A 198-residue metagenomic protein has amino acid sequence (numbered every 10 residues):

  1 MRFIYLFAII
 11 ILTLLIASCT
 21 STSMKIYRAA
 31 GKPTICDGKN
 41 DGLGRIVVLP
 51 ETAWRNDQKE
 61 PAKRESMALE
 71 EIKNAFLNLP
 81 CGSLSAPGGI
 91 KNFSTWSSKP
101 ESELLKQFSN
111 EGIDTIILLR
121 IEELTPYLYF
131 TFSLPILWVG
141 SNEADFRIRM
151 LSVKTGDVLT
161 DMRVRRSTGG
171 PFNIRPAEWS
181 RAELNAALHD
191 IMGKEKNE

Functional and structural regions predicted by a protein language model:
M1-I4: Positively charged n-region of N-terminal signal peptides that target proteins for export
F7-A17: Bacterial N-terminal signal peptides
A17-I90, R163, G193-E198: A structural "domain/chain start" motif
A53-N56, F93, E122-Y127, R166-G169: Solvent-exposed loop/turn segments at secondary-structure junctions within structured extracellular/periplasmic domains
R64, A68, I72, P100-L104 (+3 more regions): Stable alpha-helical elements in mature extracytoplasmic
G89-K99: Amphipathic, coiled-coil-like alpha-helical scaffolding segments used for oligomerization/assembly
S98-V158: Surface-exposed short loop/turn segments
I136-E198: Short secondary-structure boundary motifs at beta->alpha junctions and helix caps
